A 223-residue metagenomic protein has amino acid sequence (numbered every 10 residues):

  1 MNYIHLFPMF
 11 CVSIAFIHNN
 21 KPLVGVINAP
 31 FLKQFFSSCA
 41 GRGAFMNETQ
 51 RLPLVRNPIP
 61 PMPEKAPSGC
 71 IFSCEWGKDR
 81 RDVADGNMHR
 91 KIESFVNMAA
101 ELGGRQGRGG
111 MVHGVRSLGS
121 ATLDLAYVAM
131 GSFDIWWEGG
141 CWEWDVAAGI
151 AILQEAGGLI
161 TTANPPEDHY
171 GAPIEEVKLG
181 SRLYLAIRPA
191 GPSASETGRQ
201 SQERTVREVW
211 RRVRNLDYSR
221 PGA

Functional and structural regions predicted by a protein language model:
M1-T49: DPxDG-like acidic metal-binding loop motif
N2, I27, P61-E64, I174-V177: Short secondary-structure boundary/capping segments
N2-Y3, R80-A84, W137-E138: A generic structural signal for short coil/turn motifs at secondary-structure boundaries
S13-I14, L52-E64: A generic local secondary-structure boundary/capping motif
V24, I71, D134-I135: Short, Asp-centered acidic motifs that coordinate Mg2+ and/or phosphate in catalytic or ligand-binding sites
A44-M46, R51-P53, D79-R81, G191-E196: Short helix-loop capping/hinge motifs at secondary-structure junctions, enriched in acidic/polar residues
P58-G119: Short loop->beta-strand "edge-of-pocket" segments that line small-molecule binding or catalytic clefts across diverse
H89, L102-A223: Oxyanion/phosphate-interacting regions
